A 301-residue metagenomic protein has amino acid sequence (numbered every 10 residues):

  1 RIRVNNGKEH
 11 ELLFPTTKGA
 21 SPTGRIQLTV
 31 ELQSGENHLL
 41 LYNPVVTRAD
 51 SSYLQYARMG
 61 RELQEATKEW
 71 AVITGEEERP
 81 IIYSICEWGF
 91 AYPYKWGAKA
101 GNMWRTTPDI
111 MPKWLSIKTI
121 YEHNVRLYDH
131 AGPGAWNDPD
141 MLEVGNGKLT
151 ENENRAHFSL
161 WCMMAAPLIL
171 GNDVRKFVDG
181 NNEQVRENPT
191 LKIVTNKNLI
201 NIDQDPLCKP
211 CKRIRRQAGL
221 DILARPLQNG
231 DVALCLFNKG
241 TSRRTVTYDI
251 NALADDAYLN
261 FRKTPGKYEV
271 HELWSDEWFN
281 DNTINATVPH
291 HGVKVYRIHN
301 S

Functional and structural regions predicted by a protein language model:
R1-T47, R244, D255-K267, V288 (+1 more regions): Extracytoplasmic
T16-K18, L32, V45, L63 (+3 more regions): Short, flexible loop/turn elements at secondary-structure junctions
A20-P22, H271-D281: Short beta-strand and strand-turn-strand segments in soluble, beta-rich domains
D50-A57, R61-D173: Glycan-recognition surfaces
A156-R215: Catalytic cores of secreted or luminal carbohydrate-active enzymes
W161-M164, I169-G171, R216-A257: Carbohydrate-binding surface patches
D276-S301: Intrinsically disordered, low-complexity Pro/Gly/Ser/Thr-rich segments with frequent PxxP/GP/PP motifs and embedded
